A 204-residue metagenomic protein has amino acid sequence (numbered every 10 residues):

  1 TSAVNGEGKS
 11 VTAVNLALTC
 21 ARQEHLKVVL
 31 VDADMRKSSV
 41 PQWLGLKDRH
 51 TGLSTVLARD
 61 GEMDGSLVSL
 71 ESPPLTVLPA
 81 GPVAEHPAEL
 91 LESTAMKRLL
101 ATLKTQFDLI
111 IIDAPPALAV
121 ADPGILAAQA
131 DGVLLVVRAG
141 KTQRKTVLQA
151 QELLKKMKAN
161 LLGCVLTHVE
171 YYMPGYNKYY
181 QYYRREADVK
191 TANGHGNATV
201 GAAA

Functional and structural regions predicted by a protein language model:
T1-A204: P-loop NTP-binding module
